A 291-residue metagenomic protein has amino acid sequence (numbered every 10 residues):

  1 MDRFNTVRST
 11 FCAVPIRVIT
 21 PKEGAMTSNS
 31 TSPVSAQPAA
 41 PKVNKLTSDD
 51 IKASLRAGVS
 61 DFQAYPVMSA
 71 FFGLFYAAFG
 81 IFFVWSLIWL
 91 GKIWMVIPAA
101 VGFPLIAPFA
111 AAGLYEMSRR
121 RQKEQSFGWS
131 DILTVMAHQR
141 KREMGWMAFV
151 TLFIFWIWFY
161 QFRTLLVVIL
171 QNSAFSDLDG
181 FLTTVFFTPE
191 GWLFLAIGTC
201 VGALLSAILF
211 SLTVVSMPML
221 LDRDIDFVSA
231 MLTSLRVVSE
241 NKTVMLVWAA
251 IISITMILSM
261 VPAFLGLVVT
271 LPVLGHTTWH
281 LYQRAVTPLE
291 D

Functional and structural regions predicted by a protein language model:
D2-D291: Hydrophobic alpha-helical membrane segments
